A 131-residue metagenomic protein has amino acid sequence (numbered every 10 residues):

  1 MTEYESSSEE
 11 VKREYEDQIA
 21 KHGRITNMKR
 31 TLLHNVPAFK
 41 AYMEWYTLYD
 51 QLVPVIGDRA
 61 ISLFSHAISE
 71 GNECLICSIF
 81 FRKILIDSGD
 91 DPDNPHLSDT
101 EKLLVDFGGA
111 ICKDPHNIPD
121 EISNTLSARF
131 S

Functional and structural regions predicted by a protein language model:
M1-D58: Mobile cap/lid helix-loop segments that border enzyme active or cofactor-binding sites and regulate substrate access
L32, Y46, L63-I68, L104-C112: Short alpha-helical scaffolding segments that buttress acidic/His motifs in well-ordered protein cores
F39-M43, L75-C77, C112-E121: Short acidic alpha-helix initiation/capping motifs at coil-to-helix transition points, especially at protein N-termini
I61-I84, S88: Short, thiol/selenol-centered motifs that function as redox-active sites or metal-ligating centers
D93-N117: Alpha-helical ds-nucleic-acid-binding substructure associated with the helix-hairpin-helix region of base-excision DNA
S123-L126: Alpha-helical bundle/repeat cores within regulatory domains of eukaryotic proteins
